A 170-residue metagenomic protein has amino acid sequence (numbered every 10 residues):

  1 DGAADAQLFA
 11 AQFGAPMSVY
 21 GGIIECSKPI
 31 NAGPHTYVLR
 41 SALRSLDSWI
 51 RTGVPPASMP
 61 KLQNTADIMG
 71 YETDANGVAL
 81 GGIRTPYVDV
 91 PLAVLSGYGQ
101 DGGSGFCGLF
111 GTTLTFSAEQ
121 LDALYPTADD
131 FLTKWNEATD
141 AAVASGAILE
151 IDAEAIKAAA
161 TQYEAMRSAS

Functional and structural regions predicted by a protein language model:
D1-S170: C-terminal His-loop and adjacent cap/lid subdomain of alpha/beta-hydrolase
